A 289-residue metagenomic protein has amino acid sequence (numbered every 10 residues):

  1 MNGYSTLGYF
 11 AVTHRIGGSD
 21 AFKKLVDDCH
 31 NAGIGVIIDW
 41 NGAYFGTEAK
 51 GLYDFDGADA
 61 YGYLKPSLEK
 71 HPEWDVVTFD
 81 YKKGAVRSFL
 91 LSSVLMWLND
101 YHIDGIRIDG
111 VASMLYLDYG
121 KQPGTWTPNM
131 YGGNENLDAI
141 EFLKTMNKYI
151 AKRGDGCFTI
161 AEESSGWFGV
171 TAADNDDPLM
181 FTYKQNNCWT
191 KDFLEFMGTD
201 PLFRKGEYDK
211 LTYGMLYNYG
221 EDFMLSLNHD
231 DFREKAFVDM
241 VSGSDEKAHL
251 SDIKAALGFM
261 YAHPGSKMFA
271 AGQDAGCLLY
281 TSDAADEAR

Functional and structural regions predicted by a protein language model:
M1, Y44-T47, M114-L117, W167-T171 (+2 more regions): Short catalytic/ligand-binding loop motif for oxyanion handling, primarily in non-cytosolic enzymes, centered on
M1-E135: Substrate-binding/active-site clefts of carbohydrate-active enzymes
S19-F22, A139-L143, T281: Amphipathic alpha-helical segments in well-structured domains
V26, N147, D286: Catalytic Tyr-X3-Lys helix of short-chain dehydrogenase/reductase
I37-D39, D109-V111, E162, A271-Q273 (+1 more regions): Generic beta-strand/beta-sheet core signal
H102-D104, Q122-G276: Conserved alpha/beta catalytic core and glycan-binding cleft of carbohydrate-active enzymes
Y280-A288: Single conserved hydrophobic/aromatic residue that forms the stacking wall/gate of nucleotide- or nucleobase-binding
